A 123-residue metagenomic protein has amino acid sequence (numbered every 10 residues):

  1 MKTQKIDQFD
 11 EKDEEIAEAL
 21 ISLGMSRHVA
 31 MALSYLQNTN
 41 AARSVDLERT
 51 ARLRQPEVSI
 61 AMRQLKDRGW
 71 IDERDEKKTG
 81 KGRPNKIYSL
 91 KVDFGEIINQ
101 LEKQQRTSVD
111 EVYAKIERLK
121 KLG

Functional and structural regions predicted by a protein language model:
M1-L23, K78-T79: N-terminal leader segment of winged-helix/HTH proteins
E18-H28, R43, E76-I98: Short, cationic-aromatic polyanion-contact patches
A19-L53, E57: N-terminal helix-turn-helix DNA-binding core of bacterial DNA-binding proteins
M62-R63: Short, hydrophobic-biased segments on the C-terminal half of alpha helices that form "recognition helices"
G69: Glycine-centered, phosphate/nucleic-acid-interacting loop/turn motifs that mediate DNA/RNA or nucleotide
E73: Short beta-strand "wing" residues that participate in macromolecule-binding interfaces
V92-G123: Amphipathic alpha-helical dimerization/coiled-coil segments that flank or bridge DNA-binding/regulatory modules
